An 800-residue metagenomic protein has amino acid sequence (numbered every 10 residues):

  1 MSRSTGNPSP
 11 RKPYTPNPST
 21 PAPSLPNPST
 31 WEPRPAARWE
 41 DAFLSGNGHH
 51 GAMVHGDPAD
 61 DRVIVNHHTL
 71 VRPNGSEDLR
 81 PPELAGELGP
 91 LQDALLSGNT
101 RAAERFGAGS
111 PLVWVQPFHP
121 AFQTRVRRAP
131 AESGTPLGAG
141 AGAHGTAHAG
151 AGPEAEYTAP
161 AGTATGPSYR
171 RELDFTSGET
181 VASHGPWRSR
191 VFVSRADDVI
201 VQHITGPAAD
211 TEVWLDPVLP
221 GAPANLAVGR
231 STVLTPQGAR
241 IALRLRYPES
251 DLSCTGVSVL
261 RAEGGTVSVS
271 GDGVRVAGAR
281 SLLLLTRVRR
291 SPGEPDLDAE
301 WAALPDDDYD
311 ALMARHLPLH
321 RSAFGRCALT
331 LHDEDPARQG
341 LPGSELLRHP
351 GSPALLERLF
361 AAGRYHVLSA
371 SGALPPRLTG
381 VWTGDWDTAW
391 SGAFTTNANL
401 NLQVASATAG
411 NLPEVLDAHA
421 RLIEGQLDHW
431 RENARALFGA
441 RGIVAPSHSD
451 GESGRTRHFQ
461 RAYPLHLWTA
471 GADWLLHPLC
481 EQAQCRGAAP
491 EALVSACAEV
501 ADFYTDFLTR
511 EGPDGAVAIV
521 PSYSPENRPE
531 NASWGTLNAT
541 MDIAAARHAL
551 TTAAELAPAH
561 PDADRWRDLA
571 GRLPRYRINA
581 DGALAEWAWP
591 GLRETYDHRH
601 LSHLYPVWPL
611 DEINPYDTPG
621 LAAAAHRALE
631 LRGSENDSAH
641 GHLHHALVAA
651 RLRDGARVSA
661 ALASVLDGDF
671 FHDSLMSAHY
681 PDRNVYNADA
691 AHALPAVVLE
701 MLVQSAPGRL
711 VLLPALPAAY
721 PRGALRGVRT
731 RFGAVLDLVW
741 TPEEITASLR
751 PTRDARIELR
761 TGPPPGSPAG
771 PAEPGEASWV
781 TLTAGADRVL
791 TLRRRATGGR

Functional and structural regions predicted by a protein language model:
P8-P10: Compositionally biased, intrinsically disordered low-complexity segments enriched in Pro/Arg/Gln/His
P13, P21-G145, P153-Y463, C485 (+6 more regions): Aromatic-residue-lined binding/catalytic grooves and analogous aromatic/hydrophobic interfacial grooves in multimeric
E40-L70, P90, F394-E414, T509-E511 (+5 more regions): C-terminal capping/lid segments that line or modulate ligand- or cofactor-binding pockets
H316-A323, L359-A362, H366, H419 (+8 more regions): Alpha-helical packing segments of well-folded alpha/beta enzyme cores
L356-L359, N399, G471, L493 (+2 more regions): Hydrophobic (often cysteine-bearing) scaffold residues that line and stabilize catalytic clefts of nucleotide/cofactor
H448-L479, W534: C-terminal accessory segments of proteins
T469-A501, D514-R528, T536, T540-N579 (+2 more regions): Active-site neighborhood of glycoside hydrolase catalytic domains
